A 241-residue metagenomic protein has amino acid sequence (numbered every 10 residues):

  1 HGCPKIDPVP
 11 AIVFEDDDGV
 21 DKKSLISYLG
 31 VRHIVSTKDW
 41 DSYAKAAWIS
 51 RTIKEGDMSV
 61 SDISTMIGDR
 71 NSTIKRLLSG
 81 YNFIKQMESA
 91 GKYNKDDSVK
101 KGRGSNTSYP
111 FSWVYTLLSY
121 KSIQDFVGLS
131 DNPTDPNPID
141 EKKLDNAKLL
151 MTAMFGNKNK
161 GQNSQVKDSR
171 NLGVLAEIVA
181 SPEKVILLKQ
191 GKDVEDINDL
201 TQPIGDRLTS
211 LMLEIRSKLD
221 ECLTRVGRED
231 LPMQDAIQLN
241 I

Functional and structural regions predicted by a protein language model:
G2-Y81: Amphipathic, charge-rich alpha-helical segments that serve as recognition/docking helices
C3-K5, D62, A90-I241: Accessory, typically intrinsically disordered or conformationally flexible segments
D17, L25-H33, G80-Q86, R207-I215 (+1 more regions): Charged, low-complexity, helix-prone segments enriched in Lys/Glu/Asp/Gln
S24-T37, N82-K85, S119-T134: Generic ordered-secondary-structure signal
L77-K95: Short, solvent-exposed alpha-helical "recognition" segments
